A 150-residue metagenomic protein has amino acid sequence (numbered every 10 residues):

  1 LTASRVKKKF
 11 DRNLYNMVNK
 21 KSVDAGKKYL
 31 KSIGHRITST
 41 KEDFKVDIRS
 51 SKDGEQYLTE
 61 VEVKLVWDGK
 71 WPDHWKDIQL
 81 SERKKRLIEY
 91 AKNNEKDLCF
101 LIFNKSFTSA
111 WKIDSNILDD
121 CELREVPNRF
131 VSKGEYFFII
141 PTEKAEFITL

Functional and structural regions predicted by a protein language model:
L1: Glycine- and charge-rich intrinsically disordered segments
R5-M17, D24-A25, S32-I33, T38-S39 (+1 more regions): Catalytic cores of nucleic-acid endonucleases
V18, E55, L87, F138-P141: Generic signature of intrinsically disordered, low-complexity, basic-rich segments and short cationic peptides
L30, I48-S50, G54-G69: Conserved catalytic cores of phosphodiester-cleaving nucleases, focusing on short active-site segments
S32, S51-D53, F103-L150: Non-catalytic C-terminal interaction segments of nucleic acid-processing enzymes
R36-S51: Charged, well-structured alpha/beta interaction segments
K45, Q56, D97: Extracellular structured ligand-interaction cores
